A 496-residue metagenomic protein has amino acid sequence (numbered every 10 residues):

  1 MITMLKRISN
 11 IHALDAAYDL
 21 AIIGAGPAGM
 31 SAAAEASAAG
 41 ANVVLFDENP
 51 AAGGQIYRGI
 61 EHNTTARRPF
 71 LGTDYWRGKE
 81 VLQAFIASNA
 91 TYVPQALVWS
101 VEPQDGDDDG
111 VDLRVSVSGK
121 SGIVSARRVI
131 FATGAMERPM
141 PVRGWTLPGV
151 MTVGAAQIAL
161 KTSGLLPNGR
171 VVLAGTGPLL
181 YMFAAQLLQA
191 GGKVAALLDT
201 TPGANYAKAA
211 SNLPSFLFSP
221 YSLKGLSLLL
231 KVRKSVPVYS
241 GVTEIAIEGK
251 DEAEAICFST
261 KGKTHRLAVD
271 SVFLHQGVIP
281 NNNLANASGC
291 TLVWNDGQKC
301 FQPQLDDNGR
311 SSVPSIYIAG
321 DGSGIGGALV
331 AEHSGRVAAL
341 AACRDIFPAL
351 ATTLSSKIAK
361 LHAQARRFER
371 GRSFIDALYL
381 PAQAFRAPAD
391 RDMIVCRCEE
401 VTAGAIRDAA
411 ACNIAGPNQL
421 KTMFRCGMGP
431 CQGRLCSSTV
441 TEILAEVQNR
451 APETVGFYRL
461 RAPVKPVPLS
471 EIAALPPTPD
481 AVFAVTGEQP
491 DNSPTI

Functional and structural regions predicted by a protein language model:
M1-F424, P430, R434-I496: Residues forming the flavin
